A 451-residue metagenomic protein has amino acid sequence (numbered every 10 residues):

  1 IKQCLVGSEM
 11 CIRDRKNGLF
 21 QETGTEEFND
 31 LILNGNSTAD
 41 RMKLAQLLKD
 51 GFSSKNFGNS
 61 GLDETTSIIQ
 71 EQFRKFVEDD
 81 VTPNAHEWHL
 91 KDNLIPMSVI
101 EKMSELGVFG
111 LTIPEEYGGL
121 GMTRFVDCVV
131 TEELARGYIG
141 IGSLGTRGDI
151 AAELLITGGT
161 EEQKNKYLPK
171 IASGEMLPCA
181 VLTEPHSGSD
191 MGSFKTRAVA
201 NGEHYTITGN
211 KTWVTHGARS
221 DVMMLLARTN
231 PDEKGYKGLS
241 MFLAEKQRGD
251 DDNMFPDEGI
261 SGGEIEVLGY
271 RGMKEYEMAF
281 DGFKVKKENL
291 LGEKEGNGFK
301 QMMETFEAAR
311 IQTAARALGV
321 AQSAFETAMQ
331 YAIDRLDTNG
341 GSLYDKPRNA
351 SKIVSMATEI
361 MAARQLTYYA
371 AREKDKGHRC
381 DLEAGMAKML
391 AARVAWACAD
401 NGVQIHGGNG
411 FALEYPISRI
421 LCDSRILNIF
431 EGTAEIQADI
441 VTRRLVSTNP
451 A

Functional and structural regions predicted by a protein language model:
I1-G7: Single conserved hydrophobic/aromatic residue that forms the stacking wall/gate of nucleotide- or nucleobase-binding
K2, F57-E71, R136, P256-M361 (+3 more regions): Glycine-rich beta->alpha junctions and the first turn(s) of the following alpha-helix
S8-E9, R13, T82-L90, Q330-D337 (+3 more regions): C-terminal helix-coil-helix/basic helical segment that borders enzyme active sites and/or dimer interfaces and provides
S8-G145, K166, K170-S173, L177 (+1 more regions): Amphipathic, small/basic residue-rich leader segments at the start of a protein or domain
V81, G142-E162, G188-M191: N-terminal glycine-rich flavin-associated loop
T196-A198: A structural signal for short hydrophobic beta-strand segments in well-ordered beta-sheet cores
H204, T208-E258: A short core secondary-structure module
G408-I436: Internal helix-turn-beta structural module
